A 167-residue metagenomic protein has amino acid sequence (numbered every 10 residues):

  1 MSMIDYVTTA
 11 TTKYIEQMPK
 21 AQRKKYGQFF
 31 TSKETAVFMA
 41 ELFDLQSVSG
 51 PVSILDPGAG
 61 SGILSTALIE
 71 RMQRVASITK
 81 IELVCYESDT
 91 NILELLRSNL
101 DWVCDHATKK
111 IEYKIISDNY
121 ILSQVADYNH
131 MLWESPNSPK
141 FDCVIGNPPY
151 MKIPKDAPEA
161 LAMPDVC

Functional and structural regions predicted by a protein language model:
M1-C167: SAM-dependent methyltransferase catalytic region
